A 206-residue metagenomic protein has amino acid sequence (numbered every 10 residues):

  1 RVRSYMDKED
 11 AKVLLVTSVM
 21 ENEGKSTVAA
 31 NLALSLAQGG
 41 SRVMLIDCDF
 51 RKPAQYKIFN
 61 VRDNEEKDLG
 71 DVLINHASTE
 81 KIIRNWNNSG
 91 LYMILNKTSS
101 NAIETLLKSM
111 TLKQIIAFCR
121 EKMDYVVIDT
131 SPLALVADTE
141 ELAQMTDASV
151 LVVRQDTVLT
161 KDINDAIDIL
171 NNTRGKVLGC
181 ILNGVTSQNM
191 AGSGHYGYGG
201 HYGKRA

Functional and structural regions predicted by a protein language model:
R1-A206: P-loop NTP-binding module
